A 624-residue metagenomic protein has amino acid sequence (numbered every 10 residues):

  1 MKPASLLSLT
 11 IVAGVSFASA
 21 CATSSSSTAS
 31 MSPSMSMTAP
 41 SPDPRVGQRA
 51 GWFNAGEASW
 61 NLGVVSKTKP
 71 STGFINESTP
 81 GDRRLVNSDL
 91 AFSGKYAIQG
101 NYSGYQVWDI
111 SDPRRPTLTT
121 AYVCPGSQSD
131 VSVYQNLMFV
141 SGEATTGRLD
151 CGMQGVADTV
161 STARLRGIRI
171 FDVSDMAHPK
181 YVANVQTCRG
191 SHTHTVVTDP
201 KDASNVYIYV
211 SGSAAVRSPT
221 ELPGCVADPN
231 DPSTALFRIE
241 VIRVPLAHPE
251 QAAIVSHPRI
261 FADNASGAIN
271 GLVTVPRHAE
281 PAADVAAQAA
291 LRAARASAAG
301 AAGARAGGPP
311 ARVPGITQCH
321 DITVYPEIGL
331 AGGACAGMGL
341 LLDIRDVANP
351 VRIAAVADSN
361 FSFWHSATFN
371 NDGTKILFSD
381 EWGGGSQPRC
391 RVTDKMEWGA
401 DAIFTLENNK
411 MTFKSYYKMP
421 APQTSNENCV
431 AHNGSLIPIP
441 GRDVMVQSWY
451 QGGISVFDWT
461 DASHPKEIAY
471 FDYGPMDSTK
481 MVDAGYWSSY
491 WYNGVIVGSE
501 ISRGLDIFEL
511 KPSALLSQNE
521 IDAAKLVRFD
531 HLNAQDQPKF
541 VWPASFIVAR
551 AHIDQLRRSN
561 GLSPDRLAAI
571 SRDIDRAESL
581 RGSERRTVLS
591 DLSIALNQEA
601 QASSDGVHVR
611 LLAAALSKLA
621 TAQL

Functional and structural regions predicted by a protein language model:
M1-T10: Bacterial N-terminal signal peptides that target proteins for export
I11-V12, M31: Short hydrophobic transmembrane-like helices used for membrane targeting/insertion
G14-V15, A55: Residue-level signal for mature regions of secreted extracellular proteins and peptides
F17-A20: C-terminal motif of bacterial Sec signal peptides marking the signal peptidase cleavage site
A22-Q555: Feature marking well-ordered beta-strand scaffolds used for ligand recognition
N519-L624: Soluble extracellular-acting proteins and domains
